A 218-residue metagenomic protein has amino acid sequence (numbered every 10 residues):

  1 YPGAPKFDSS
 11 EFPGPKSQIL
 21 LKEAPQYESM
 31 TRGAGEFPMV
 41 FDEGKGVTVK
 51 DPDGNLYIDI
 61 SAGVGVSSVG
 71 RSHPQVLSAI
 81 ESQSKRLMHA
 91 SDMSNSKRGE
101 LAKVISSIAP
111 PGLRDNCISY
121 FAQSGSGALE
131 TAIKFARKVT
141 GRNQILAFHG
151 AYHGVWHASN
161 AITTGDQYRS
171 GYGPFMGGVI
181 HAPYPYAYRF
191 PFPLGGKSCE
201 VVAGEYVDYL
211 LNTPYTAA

Functional and structural regions predicted by a protein language model:
Y1-K45, A203: Active-site-adjacent loop/helix segments that line or gate small-molecule/cofactor pockets in enzymes
K6-S9, G14, L56-L146: Glycine-rich loop-to-alpha-helix module at the N-terminal edge of alpha/beta enzyme cores
I19, E23, A79-S82, E100 (+2 more regions): A non-catalytic, amphipathic alpha-helix used as a structural packing/dimerization or gating element in enzyme scaffolds
A24, Y57-S61, Y209: Beta-strand scaffold of nucleotide-dependent catalytic cores
Y27-A34, L87, G112, P214-A218: Short secondary-structure junctions and interdomain/linker hinges
P38-D59: Active-site and channel-lining beta-strand-loop segments that bind or position nucleotide-derived/phosphorylated
K50, V69-G70, A161-T163: Short beta-strand-to-turn element immediately C-terminal to the catalytic PLP-Schiff-base lysine in fold type I
K103-A218: PLP-dependent aspartate aminotransferase-fold enzymes
